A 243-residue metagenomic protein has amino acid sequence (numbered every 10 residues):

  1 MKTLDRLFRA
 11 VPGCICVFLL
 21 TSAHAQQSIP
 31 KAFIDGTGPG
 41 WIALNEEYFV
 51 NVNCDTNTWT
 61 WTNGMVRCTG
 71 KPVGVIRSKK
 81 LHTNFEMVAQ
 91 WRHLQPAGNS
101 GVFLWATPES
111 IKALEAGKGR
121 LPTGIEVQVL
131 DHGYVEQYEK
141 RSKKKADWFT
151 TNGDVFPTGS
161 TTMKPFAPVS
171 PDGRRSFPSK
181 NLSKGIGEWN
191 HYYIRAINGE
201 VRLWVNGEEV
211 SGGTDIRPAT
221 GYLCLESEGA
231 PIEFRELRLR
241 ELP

Functional and structural regions predicted by a protein language model:
K2-C14: Bacterial N-terminal signal peptides that target proteins for export
C16-H24: Hydrophobic h-region of N-terminal signal peptides that target proteins for export in Gram-negative bacteria
Q26-P243: Carbohydrate-interacting regions of secretory-pathway proteins
